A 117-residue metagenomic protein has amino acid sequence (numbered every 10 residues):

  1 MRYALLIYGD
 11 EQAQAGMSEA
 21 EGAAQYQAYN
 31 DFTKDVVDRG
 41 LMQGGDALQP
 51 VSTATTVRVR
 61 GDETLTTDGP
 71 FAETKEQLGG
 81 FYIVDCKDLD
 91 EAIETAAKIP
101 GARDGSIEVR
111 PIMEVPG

Functional and structural regions predicted by a protein language model:
M1-G117: Conserved, structured core segments of small domains
